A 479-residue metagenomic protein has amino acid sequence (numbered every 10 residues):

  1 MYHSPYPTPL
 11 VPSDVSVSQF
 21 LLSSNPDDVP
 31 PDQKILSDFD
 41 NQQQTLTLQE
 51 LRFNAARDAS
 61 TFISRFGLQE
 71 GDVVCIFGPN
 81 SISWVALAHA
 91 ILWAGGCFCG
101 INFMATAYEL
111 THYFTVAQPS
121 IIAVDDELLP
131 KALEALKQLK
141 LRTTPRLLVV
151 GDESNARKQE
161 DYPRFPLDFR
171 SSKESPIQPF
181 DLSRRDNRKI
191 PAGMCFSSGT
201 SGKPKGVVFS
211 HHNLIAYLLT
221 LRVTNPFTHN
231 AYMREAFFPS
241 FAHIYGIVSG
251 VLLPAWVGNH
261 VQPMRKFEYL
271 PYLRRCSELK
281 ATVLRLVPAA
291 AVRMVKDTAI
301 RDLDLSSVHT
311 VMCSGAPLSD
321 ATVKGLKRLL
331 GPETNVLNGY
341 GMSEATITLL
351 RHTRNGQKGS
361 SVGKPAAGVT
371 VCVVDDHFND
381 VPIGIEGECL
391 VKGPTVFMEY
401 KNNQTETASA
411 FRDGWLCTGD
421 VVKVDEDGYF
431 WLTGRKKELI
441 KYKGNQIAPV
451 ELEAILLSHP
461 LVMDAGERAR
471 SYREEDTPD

Functional and structural regions predicted by a protein language model:
M1-R65, E70, I76, H89 (+3 more regions): N-lobe entry segment of adenylate-forming
T8-P9, D40, P130-R188, K203: ANL superfamily adenylate-forming
Q44, T61-Y108, Q446: Conserved AMP-binding/adenylate-forming
R65-Q69, P176-I190, M194-F237, V257-N259: Conserved adenylate-forming
A105, I122-V124, L284, G393 (+3 more regions): AMP-binding/adenylate-forming catalytic core of the ANL superfamily
I215-R234, A242-V283, D297: Conserved AMP-binding/adenylation subdomain of ANL enzymes
A281-L286, V295-K358, T370: Gly/Ser/Thr-rich phosphate-binding loop
V336, C372-L390, K423-D427, R473-E475: Conserved beta-loop-beta connector loops within the AMP-binding
